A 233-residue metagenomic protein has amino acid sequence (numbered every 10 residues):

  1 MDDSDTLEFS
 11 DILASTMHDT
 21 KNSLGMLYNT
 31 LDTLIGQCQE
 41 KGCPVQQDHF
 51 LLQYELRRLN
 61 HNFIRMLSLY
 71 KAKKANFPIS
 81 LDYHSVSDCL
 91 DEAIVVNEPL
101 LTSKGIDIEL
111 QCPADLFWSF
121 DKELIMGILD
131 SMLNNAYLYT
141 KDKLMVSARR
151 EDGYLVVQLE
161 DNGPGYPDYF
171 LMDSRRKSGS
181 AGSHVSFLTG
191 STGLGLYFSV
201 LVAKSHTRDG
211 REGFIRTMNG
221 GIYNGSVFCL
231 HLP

Functional and structural regions predicted by a protein language model:
Y54-N62: Short alpha-helical segment of the dimerization/phosphotransfer core of two-component systems
K74-I79, F117-F120: Conserved micro-motifs of the catalytic ATP-binding
D82-I94: A conserved beta-strand-to-alpha-helix junction within the catalytic ATP-binding
D82-Y83, D107-L116: Conserved catalytic submotifs in the C-terminal HATPase_c
K143-G153: Short beta-strand/loop element within the Bergerat-fold HATPase_c
D161: Acidic ATP/Mg2+-coordinating residue in the GHKL
Y166-G182: Short conserved segment of the HATPase_c
K204-G221: Glycine-rich ATP-binding loops of the HATPase_c
